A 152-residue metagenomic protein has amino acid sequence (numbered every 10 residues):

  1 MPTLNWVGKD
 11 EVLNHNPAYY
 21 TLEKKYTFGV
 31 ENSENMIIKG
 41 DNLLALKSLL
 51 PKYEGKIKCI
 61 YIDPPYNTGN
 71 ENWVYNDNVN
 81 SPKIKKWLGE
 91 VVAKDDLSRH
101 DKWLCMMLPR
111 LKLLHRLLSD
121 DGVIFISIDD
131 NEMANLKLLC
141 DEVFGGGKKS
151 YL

Functional and structural regions predicted by a protein language model:
M1-Y61, Y66-P109: DnaQ-like (DEDDh/DEDDy) 3′-5′ exonuclease domain used for proofreading and 3′-end trimming on nucleic acids
A93-K94, S98-L152: Conserved Class I SAM-dependent methyltransferase catalytic core
